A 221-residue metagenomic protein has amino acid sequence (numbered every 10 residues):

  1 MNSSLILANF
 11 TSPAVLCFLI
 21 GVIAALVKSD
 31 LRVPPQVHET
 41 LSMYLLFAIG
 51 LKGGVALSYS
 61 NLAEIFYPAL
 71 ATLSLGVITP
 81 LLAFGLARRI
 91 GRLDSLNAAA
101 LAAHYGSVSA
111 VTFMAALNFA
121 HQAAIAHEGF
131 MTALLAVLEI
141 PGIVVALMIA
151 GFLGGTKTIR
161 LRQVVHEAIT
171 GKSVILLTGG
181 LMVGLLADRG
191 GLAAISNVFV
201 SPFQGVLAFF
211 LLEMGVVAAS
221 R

Functional and structural regions predicted by a protein language model:
M1-A24, P35, L62-P202, V206-M214: Alpha-helical transmembrane segments of multi-pass small-molecule/ion transporters
L26-K28, R32, K52, A193: Residue-level signal for pocket-adjacent positions within structured domains
S29-L31, P35, V55, G91 (+2 more regions): Juxtamembrane membrane-water interface segments of multi-pass membrane proteins, especially cytoplasmic-side
E39-S42, A48, F84: Metallocofactor- and cofactor-centric catalytic cores in central/energy metabolism, strongly enriched
L45-L62: Active-site-flanking structural segment that lines cofactor/substrate pockets
G50-V55, L81-L86, M214-S220: Short, functional N-terminal and low-complexity linear motifs
